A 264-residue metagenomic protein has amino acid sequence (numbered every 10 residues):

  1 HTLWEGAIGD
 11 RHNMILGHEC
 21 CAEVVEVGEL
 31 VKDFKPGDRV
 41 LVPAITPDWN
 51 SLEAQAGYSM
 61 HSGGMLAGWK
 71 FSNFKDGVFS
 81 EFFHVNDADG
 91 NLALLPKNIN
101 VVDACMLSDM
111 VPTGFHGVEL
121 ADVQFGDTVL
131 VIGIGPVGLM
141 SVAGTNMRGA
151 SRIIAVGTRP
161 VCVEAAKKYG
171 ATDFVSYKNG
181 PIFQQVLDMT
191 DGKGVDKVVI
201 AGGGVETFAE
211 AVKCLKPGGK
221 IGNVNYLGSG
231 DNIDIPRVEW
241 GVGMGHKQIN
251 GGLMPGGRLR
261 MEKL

Functional and structural regions predicted by a protein language model:
W4-E53, P96-N98: Glycine-rich beta-strand-centered segment in the early N-terminal region that forms part of a ligand/cofactor-binding
E19-C21, R39, E53, F82 (+4 more regions): Residue-level marker of beta-strand positions
L41, D196-V199: N-terminal Rossmann-like NAD(P) cofactor-binding module of classical short-chain dehydrogenase/reductase
D48-I132: NAD(P)H dinucleotide-binding glycine-rich loop of Rossmann-like/cofactor-binding domains, especially the beta1-alpha1
L94-G180, Q184: Mid-domain Rossmann-like dinucleotide-binding core that forms the NAD(H)/NADP(H) cofactor-binding site
F183-V195: A short acidic, Gly/Pro-enriched loop at the edge of an enzyme's catalytic core that lines a small-molecule cofactor
G204-L264: Glycine-rich phosphate-binding loop and adjacent beta-alpha segment of Rossmann(oid) nucleotide-cofactor-binding
